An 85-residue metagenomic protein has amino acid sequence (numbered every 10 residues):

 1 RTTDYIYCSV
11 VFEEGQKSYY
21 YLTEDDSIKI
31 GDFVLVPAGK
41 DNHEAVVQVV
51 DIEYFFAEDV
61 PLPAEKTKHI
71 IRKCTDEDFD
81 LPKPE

Functional and structural regions predicted by a protein language model:
R1-Y19, D25-D26, I30-E85: Terminal, basic amphipathic appendages of nucleotide-handling enzymes
